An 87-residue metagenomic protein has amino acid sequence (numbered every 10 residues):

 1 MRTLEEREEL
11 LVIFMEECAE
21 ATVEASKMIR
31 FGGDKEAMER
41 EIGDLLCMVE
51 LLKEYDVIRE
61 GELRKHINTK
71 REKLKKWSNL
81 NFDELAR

Functional and structural regions predicted by a protein language model:
M1-I42, L46-R87: Flexible "arm" and connector segments at domain edges
